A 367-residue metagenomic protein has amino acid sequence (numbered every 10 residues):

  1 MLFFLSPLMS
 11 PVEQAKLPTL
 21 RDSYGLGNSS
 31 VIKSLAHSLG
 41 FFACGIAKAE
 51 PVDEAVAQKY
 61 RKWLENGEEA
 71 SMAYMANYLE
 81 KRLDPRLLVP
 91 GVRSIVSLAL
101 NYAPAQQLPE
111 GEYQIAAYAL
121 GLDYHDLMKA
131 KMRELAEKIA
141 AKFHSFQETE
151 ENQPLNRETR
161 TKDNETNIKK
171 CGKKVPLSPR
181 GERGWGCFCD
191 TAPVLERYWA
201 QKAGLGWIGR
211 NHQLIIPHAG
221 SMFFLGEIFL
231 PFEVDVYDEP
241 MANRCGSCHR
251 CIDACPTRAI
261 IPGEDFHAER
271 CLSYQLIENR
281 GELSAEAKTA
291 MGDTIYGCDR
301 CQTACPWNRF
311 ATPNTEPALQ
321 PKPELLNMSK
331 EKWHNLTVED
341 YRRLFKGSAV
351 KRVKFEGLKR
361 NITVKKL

Functional and structural regions predicted by a protein language model:
L2-F4, S10-P11, L20, Y24-E148 (+2 more regions): Auxiliary alpha/beta "docking" domains used to position bulky ligands
A15, T19, T149, T159-T161 (+1 more regions): Ala/Thr-enriched low-complexity intrinsically disordered regions
T159-N164, C171-K173, R180-R183: Intrinsically disordered, glycine-rich low-complexity segments
I215-E239, A268-A287, T337-R342: Short, charged low-complexity linear segments at domain edges
Y237-G246, A287-C298: Immediate flanking context of iron-sulfur cluster ligation sites
R250-Y274, M291-L319: Iron-sulfur cluster-binding cysteine motifs and their immediate structural context in ferredoxin-like electron-transfer
Q275, N279-Y296, N327-K351: Short Fe-S-cluster ligation motifs
R343-K346, K351-L367: Long, compositionally biased charged/polar accessory segments in the mid-to-C-terminal portions of proteins
